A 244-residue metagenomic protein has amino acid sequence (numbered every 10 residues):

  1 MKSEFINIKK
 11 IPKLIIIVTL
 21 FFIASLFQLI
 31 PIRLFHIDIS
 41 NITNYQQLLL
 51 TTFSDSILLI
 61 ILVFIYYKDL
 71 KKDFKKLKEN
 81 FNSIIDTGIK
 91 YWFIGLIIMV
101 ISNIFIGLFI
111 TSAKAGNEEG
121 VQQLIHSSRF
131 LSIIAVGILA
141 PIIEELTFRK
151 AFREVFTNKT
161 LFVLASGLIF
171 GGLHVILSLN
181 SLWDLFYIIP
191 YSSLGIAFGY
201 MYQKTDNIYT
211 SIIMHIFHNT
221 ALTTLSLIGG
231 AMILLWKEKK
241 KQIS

Functional and structural regions predicted by a protein language model:
M1-N7: Short, Lys/Arg-rich, polar N-terminal cytosolic tail immediately upstream of the first transmembrane signal-anchor
K10-S25, Y91-I98, V163, G167: Alpha-helical transmembrane segments
K13-D69, N117-E119, L131: Alpha-helical transmembrane segments in multi-pass membrane proteins
F21-A24, L58, L62, G95 (+2 more regions): Hydrophobic alpha-helical membrane segments
A24-F35, I61, I65, I98-F109 (+7 more regions): Alpha-helical membrane-inserting segments
S25-T51, L108-I110, L179-L182, T224-K237: Juxtamembrane/transmembrane-helix boundary motifs at the membrane-water interface
I37-Q46, K72-A140, M232-S244: Juxtamembrane helix-loop-helix connectors linking adjacent transmembrane helices in multi-pass membrane enzymes
S127-S244: Transmembrane helix-loop-helix hairpins at the membrane interface of multi-pass integral membrane proteins
